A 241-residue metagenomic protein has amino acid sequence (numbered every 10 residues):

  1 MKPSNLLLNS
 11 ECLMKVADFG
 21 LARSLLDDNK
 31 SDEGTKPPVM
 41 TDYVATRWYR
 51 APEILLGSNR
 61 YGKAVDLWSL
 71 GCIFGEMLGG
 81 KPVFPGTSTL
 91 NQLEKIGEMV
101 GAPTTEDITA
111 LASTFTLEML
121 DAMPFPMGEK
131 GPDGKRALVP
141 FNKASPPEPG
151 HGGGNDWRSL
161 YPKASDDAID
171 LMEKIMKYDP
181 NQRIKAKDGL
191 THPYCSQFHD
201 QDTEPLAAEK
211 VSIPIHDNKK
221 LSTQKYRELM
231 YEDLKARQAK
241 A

Functional and structural regions predicted by a protein language model:
K15-D18: Pre-DFG segment of protein kinase catalytic domains
P37-I54: Conserved activation segment of eukaryotic-like protein kinases, specifically the C-terminal portion of the activation
D42, I54-V65: Conserved end of the kinase activation segment
A102-E173: C-terminal lobe substrate-recognition/regulatory segment of protein kinase catalytic domains
S165-I169, M176-T203: Terminal C-lobe "cap" of eukaryotic-type protein kinase domains
D200-A241: C-terminal intrinsically disordered, low-complexity extensions immediately downstream of enzyme catalytic cores
